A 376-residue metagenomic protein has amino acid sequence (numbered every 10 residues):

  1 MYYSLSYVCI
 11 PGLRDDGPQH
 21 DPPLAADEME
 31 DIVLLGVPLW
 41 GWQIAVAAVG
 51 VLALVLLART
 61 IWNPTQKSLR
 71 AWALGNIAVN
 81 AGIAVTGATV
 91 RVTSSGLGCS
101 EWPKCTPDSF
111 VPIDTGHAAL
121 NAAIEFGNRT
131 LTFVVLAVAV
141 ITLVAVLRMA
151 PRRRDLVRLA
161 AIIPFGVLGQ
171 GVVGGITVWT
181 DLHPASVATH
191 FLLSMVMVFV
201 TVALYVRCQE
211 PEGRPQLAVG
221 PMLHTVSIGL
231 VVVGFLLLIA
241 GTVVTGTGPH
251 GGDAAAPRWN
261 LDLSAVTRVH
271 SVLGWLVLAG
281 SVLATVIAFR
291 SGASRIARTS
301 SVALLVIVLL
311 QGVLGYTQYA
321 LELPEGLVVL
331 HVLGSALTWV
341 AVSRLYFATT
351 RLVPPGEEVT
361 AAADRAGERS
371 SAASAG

Functional and structural regions predicted by a protein language model:
Y2-L39: Short, strongly hydrophobic alpha-helical membrane anchors
C9, H20, D27-D31, R91-F126 (+1 more regions): Extracytosolic (periplasmic/ER-lumenal) interhelical loops and adjacent juxtamembrane/interface segments of multi-pass
I32-L39, T115-V138, T267-H270: Individual transmembrane alpha-helix segments
V46-L56, V134-I141, S194-Q209, L273-L283 (+1 more regions): Hydrophobic cores of alpha-helical transmembrane segments in multi-pass inner/ER membrane proteins, independent
W72-S94, G234-V243: N-terminal signal-anchor transmembrane alpha helix
T89-E101, L168-L192, T245-R258, G312-A336: Interfacial helix-loop-helix junctions of multi-pass membrane proteins
V146-A161, P221, V286-L304: Membrane-interface helix-loop-helix junctions at transmembrane boundaries of multi-pass membrane enzymes, predominantly
F235-L278, V282-F289: Membrane-interfacial catalytic/cofactor-binding modules of polytopic membrane enzymes
